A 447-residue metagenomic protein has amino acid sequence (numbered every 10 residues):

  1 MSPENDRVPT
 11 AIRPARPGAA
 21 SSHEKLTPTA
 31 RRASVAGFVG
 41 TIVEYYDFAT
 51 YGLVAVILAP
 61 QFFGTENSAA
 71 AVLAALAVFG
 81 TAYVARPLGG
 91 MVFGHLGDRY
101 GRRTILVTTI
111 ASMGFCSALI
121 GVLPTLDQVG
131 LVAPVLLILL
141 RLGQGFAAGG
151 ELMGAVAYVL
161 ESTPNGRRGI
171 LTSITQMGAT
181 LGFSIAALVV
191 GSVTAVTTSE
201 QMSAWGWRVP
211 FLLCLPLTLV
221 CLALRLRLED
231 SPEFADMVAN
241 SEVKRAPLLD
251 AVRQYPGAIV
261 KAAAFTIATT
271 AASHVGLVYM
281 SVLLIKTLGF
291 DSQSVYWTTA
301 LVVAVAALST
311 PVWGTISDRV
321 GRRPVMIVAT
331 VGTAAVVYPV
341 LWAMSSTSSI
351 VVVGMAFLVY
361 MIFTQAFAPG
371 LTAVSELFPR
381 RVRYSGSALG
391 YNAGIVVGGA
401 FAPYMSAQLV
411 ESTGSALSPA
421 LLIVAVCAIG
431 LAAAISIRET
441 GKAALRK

Functional and structural regions predicted by a protein language model:
G52, P256-V305, G399-A402: Extracytoplasmic gate region of multi-pass secondary transporters
L76-H95, G114-C116, A300-W313: Central cavity-lining transmembrane alpha-helices of secondary-active solute carriers, predominantly the Major
R99-A111, R319-T330: Cytoplasmic membrane-interface "Motif A"-like loop-to-helix N-cap segments of 12-TM Major Facilitator Superfamily
A111-V129, V331-S346: C-terminal ends and interior cores of transmembrane alpha-helices in multi-pass membrane transporters/permeases
I170-T194, L217, G390-A402: Glycine-rich segments within core transmembrane alpha-helices of 12-TM secondary carriers
C221-L228, A425-K447: Multi-pass alpha-helical transporter architecture, strongest for 12-TM Major Facilitator/SLC carriers used
R323-P369: C-terminal transmembrane helical hairpin of 12-TM major facilitator-type secondary transporters
R381-S412: A late C-terminal transmembrane helix in Major Facilitator Superfamily
